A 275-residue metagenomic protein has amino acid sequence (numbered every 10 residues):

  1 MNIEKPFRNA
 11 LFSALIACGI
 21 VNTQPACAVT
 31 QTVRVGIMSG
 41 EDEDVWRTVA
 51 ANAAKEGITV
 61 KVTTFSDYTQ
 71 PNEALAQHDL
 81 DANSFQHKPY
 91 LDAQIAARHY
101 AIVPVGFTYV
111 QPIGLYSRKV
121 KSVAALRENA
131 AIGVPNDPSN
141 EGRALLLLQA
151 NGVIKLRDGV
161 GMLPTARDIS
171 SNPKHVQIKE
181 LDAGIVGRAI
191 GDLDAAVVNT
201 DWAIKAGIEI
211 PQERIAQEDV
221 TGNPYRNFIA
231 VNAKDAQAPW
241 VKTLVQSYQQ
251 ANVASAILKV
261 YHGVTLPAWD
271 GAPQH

Functional and structural regions predicted by a protein language model:
V29-G40, I58-T64, A131-I132: Short, well-ordered beta-strand elements
G40, T64-Y68, H78-D79, N83-D92 (+4 more regions): Beta->alpha turn/N-cap motifs
T63-E73, V160-R188: Short helix-initiation/N-cap motifs at beta->coil->alpha
Y68-H99, G114-Y116, K121, E141 (+1 more regions): Pocket-flanking alpha-helical
A93-V105, R118-V120, D192, V197 (+1 more regions): Ligand-binding "clamshell"
V105-K155, A254: A conserved helix-loop-strand patch within extracytoplasmic ligand-binding domains of the periplasmic binding
P112-V123, Y225-W240: A bilobed periplasmic-binding-protein/Venus flytrap-type ligand-binding module shared by bacterial periplasmic
N140-Q149, Y248-A268: Periplasmic-binding protein-like
